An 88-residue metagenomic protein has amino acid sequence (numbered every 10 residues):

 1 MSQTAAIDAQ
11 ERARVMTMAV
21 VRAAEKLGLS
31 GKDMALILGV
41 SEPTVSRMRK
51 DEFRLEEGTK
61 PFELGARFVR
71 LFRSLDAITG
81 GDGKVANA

Functional and structural regions predicted by a protein language model:
M1-A88: Non-transmembrane "mature" sequence context
